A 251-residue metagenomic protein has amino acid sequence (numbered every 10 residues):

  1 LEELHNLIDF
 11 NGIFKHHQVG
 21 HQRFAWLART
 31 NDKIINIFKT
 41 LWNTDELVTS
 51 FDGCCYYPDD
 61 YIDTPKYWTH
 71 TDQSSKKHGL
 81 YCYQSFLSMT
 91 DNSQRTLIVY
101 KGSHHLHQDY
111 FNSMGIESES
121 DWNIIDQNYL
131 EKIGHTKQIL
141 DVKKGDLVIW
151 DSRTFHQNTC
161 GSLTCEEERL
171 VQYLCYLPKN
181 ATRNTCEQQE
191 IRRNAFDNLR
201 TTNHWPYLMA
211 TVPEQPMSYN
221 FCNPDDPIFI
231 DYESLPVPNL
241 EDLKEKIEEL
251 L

Functional and structural regions predicted by a protein language model:
L1-K76: Non-heme Fe(II)-dependent double-stranded beta-helix
K39-V48, K76-G79, S88-T96, L106: Secondary-structure boundary elements
Y56-D59, G102-H107, L174-A181: Short edge-strand/loop segments of extracellular domains
P65-D72, E117-I133, E187-R193: Short, surface-exposed loop/helix-turn segments at secondary-structure junctions that function as lids/hinges flanking
T69-C82, H135-T136, V142, E167-E168: A short beta-loop-beta micro-motif enriched in histidine and acidic residues
S75-S93, D141-K144, I149, C175-P178: Short, conserved beta-strand element in jelly-roll/cupin
N92-Q157: Double-stranded beta-helix
I149, R153-L251: Non-heme Fe(II)/2-oxoglutarate
